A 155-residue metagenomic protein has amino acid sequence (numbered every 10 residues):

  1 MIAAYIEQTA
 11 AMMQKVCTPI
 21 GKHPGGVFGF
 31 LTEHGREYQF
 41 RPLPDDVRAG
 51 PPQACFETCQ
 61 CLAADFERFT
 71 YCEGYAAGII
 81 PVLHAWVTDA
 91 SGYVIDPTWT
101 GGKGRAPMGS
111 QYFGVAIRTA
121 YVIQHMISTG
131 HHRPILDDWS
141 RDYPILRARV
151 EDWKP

Functional and structural regions predicted by a protein language model:
M1-P155: A structural boundary/capping signal
